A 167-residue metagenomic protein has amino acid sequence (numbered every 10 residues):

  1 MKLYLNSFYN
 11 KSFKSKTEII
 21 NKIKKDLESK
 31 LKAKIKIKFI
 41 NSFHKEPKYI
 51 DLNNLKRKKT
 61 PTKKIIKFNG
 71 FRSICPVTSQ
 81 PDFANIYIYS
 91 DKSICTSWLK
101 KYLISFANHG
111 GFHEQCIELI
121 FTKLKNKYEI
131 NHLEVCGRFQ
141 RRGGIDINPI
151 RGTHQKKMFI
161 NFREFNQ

Functional and structural regions predicted by a protein language model:
M1-Q167: N-terminal intrinsically disordered, cationic/polar leader segments that include organellar targeting peptides
